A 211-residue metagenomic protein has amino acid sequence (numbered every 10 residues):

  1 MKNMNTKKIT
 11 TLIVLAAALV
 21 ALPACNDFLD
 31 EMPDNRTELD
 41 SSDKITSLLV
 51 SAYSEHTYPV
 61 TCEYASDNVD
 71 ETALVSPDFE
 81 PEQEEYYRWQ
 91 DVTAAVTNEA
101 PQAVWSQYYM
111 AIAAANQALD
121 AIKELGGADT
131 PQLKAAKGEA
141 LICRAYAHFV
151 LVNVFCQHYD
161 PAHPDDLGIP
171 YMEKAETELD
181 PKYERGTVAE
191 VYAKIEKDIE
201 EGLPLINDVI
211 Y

Functional and structural regions predicted by a protein language model:
M1-C25: Sec-dependent bacterial lipoprotein signal peptides
C25-D27, A115, A145, I195: Terminal processing/anchoring signals of secreted or surface-associated proteins and related intramolecular
C25-V69: Membrane-proximal, proline-rich intrinsically disordered regions
L29, P33, V152-Y159: Short amphipathic alpha-helical interaction/hinge segments
T61-Y86: N-terminal, post-signal-peptide region of Sec/Tat-exported proteins
D70-T72, A136, I142-C143, M172: Acidic helix-start/capping segments at beta-turn-to-alpha-helix junctions
E84-F155, G186-A189, E201-I210: Conserved, well-structured interaction surfaces
V154-K197: Short coil/linker segments at helix-helix boundaries
